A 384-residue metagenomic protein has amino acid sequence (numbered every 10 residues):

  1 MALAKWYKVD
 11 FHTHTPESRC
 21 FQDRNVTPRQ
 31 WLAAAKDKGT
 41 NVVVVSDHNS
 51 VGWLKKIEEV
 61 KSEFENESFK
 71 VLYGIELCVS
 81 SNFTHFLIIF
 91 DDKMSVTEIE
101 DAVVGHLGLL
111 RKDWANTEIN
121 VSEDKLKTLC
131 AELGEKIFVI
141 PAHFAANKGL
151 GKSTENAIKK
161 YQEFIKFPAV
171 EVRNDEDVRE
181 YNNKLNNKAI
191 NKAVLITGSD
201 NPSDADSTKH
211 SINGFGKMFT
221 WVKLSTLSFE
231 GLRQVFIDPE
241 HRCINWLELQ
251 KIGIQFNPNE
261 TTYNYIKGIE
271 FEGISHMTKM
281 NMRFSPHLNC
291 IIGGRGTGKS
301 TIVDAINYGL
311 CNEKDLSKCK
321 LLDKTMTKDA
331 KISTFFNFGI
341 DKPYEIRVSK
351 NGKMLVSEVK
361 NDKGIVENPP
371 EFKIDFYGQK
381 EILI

Functional and structural regions predicted by a protein language model:
M1-A34, K38-G39, G52-Y73, L77-E100 (+2 more regions): Charged catalytic cores and adjacent phosphate/nucleic-acid-binding surfaces used for phosphate/nucleic-acid chemistry
N41, I137, P168, K373: Conserved acidic residues
N41-N49: Active-site beta-strand/loop signature of hydrolases that rely on acidic residues for catalysis
V44, S285-K320: Phosphate-binding glycine-rich loops of NTP-binding sites
D91-E132: Binuclear metal-dependent hydrolase catalytic cores centered on His/Asp/Glu-rich metal-binding motifs
S122-N156: Hydrophobic, aromatic-enriched interface-forming segments
D323-E381: Nucleotide-state sensing region of NTPase/ATPase domains
